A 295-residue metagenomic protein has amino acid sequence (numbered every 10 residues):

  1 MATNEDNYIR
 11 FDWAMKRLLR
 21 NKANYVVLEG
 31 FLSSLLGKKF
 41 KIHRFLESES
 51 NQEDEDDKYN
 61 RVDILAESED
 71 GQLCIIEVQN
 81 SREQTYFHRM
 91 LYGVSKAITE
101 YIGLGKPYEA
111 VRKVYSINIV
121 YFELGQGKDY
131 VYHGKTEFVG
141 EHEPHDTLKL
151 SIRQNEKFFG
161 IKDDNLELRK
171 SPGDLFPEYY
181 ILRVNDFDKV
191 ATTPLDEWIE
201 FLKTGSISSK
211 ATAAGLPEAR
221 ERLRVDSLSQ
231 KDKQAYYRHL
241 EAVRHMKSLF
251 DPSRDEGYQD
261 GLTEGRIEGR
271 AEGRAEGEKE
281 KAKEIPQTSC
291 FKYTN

Functional and structural regions predicted by a protein language model:
M1-N295: Elongated, amphipathic alpha-helical interaction scaffolds
